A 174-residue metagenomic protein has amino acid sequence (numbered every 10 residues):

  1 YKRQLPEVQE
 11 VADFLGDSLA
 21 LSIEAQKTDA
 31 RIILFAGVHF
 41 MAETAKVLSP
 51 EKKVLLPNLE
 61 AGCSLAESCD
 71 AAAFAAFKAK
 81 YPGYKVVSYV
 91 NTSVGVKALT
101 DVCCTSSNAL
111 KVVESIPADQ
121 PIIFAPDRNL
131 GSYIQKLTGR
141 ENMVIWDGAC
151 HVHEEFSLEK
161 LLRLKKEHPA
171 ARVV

Functional and structural regions predicted by a protein language model:
Y1: Conserved small/polar residues in nucleotide/adenosyl-binding loops
P6, V86-V87, N91-Q120, R163-V174: Active-site/ligand-binding-proximal alpha/beta "capping" segment
V11-D13, D29-I33, P82-K85, D119-I122 (+1 more regions): Short active-site oxyanion
D13-L21, E51-A61, V102-S107, E141-C150 (+1 more regions): Short hydrophobic/aromatic-enriched beta-strand-loop microsegments
L15-S64: Active-site cofactor/substrate anionic-group-binding motifs, chiefly glycine- and Lys/Arg-rich phosphate-binding loops
F35-G37, L56-P57, V87-S88, I123-D127 (+1 more regions): Short beta-strand segments
V47-Y89: A generic, well-ordered mixed alpha/beta core segment in the N-terminal half of proteins
E67-A76, D101-P117, F124-L130, V144-R163: Active-site glycine-rich loop that binds ribose-phosphate moieties when present
